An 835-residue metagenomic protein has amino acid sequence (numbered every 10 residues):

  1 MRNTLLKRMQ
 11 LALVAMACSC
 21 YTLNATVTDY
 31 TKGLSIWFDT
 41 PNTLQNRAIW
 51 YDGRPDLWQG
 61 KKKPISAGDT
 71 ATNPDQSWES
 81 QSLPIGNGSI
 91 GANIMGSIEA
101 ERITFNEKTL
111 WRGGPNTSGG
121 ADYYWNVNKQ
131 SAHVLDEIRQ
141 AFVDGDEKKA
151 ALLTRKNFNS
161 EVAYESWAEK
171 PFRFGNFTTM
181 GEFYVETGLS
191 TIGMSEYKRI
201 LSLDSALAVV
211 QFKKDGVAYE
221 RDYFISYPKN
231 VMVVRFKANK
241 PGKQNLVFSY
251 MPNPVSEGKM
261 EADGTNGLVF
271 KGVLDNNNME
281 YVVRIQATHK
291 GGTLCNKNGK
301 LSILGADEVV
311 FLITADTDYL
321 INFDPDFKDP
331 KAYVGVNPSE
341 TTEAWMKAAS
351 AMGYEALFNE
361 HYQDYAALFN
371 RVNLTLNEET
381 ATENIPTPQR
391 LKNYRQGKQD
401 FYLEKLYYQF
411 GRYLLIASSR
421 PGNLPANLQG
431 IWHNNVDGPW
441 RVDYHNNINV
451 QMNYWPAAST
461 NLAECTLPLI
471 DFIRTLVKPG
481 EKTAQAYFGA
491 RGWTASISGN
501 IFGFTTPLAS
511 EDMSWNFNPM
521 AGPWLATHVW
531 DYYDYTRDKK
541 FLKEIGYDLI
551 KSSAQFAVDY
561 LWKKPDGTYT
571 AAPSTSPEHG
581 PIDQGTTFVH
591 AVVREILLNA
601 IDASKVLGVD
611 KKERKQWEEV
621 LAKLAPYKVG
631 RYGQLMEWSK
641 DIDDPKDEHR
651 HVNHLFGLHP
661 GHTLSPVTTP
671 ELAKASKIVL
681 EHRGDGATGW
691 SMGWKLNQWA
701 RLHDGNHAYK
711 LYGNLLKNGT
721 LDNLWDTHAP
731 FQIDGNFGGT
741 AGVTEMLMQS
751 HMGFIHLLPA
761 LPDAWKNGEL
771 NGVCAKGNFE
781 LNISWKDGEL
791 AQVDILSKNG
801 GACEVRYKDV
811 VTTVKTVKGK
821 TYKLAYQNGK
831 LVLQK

Functional and structural regions predicted by a protein language model:
M1-T26: Bacterial Sec-dependent N-terminal signal peptides
T26-M513, D531, K551, K564 (+6 more regions): Aromatic-residue-lined binding/catalytic grooves and analogous aromatic/hydrophobic interfacial grooves in multimeric
N447-A458, P519-W530, F588-L598, N653-H662 (+3 more regions): Well-ordered alpha-helical segments within folded domains of soluble proteins
P507-P523, T527, Y535, A554: Extracellular/periplasmic, surface-exposed regions of secreted and cell-surface proteins
W530-R537, F541, I545, S553-K563 (+3 more regions): Non-catalytic carbohydrate-binding regions of carbohydrate-active enzymes
S552-V606: Acidic/histidine-rich catalytic neighborhood
